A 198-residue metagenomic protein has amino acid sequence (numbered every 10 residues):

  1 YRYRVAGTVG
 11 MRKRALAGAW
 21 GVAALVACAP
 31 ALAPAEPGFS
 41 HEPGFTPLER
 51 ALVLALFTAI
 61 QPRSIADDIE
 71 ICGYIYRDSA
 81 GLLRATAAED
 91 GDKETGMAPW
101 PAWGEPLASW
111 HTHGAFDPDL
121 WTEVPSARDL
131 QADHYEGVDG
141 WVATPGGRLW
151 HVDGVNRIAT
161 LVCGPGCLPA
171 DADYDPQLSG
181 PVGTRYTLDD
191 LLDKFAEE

Functional and structural regions predicted by a protein language model:
Y1-G10: Short, Lys/Arg-enriched N-terminal segments with co-localized hydrophobic residues within the first ~10-30 amino acids
V9-W20: Bacterial N-terminal signal peptides that target proteins for export
A19-A27: Bacterial N-terminal signal peptides
A29-P37: Bacterial Sec signal peptide processing site at the extreme N-terminus
E36-T46, G96-A108, T112-E198: Active-site-proximal loop/helix of nucleotide/amide-processing enzymes and allied scaffolds
P62-D67: Short consensus segments that form the blades of beta-propeller domains, in both extracellular/periplasmic
E70-Y76, W141-V142: Short beta-strand scaffold segments in enzyme catalytic cores
T86-T95: Short, solvent-exposed aromatic-acidic interface loops
